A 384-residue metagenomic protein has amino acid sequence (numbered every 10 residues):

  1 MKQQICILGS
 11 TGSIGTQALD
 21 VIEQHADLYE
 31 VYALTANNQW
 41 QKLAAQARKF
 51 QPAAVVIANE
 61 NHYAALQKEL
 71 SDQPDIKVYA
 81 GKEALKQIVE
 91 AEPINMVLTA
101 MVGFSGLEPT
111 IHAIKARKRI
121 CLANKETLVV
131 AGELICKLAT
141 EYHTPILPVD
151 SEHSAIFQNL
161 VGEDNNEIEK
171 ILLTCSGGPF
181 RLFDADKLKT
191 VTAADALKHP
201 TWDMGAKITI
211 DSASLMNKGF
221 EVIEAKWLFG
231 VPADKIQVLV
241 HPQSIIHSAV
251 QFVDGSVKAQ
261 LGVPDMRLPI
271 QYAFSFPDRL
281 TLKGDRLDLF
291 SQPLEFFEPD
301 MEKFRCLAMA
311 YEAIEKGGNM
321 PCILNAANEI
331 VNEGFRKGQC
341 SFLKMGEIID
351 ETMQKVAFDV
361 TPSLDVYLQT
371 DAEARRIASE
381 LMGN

Functional and structural regions predicted by a protein language model:
M1-N384: Catalytic, metal-anchored helix/loop core of enzyme active sites in primary metabolism
